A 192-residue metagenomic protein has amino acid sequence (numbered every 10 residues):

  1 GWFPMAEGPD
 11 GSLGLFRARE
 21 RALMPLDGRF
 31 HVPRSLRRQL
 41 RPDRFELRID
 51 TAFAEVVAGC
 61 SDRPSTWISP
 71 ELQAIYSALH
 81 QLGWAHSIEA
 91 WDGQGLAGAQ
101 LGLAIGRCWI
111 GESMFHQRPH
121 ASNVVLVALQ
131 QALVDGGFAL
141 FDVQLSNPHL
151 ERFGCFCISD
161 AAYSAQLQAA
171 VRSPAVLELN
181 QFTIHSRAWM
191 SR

Functional and structural regions predicted by a protein language model:
W2-R192: N-acyltransferase acceptor-side catalytic subdomain
